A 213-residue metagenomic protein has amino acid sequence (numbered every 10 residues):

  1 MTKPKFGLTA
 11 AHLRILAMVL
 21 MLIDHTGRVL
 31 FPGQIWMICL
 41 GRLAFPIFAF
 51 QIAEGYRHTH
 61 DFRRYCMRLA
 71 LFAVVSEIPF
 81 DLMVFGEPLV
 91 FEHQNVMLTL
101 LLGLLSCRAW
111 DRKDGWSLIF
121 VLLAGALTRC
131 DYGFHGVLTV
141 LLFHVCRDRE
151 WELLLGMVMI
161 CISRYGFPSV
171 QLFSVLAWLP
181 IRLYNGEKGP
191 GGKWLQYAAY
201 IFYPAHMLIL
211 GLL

Functional and structural regions predicted by a protein language model:
M1-L213: Alpha-helical transmembrane segments and their immediate juxtamembrane cytosolic regions
